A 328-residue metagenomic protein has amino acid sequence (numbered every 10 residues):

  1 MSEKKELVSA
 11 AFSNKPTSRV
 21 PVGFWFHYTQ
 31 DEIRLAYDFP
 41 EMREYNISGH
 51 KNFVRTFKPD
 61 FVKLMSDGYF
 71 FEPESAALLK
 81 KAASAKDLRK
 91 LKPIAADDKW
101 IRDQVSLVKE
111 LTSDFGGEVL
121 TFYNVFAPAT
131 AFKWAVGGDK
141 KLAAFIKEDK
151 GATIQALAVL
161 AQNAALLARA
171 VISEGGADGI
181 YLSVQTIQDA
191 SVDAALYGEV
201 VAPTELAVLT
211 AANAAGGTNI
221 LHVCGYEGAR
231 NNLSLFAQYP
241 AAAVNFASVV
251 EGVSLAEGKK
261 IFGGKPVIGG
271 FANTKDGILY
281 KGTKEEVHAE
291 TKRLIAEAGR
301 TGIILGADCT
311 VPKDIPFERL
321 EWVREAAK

Functional and structural regions predicted by a protein language model:
M1-A76, K109-S113, L206-A207, I295-G299 (+1 more regions): N-terminal basic, low-complexity leaders that serve as flexible interaction/assembly modules and, when applicable, as
L7, A11-F12, T17, Q30-R34 (+1 more regions): Catalytic-face loop-and-helix region of soluble metabolic enzyme cores
A36-P40, K86-D98, D139-L157, I187-A202 (+2 more regions): Glycine-rich tight-turn/loop motif centered on a GG-T
Y69-K80, Y123-F145, E174-V200, G228-A229: Active-site-proximal loop/short-helix segments that contain or immediately flank catalytic acid/base residue(s)
E74-A170: Active-site-proximal, glycine-rich beta->alpha crossover segments in alpha/beta enzymes that shape flexible
L88-T121, A194-G216, I261-V267, V323-K328: Alpha-helix-loop-beta-strand connector modules within alpha/beta enzyme cores
G151, A158-I180, E199-A202, L206-V208 (+3 more regions): Alpha/beta enzyme core
